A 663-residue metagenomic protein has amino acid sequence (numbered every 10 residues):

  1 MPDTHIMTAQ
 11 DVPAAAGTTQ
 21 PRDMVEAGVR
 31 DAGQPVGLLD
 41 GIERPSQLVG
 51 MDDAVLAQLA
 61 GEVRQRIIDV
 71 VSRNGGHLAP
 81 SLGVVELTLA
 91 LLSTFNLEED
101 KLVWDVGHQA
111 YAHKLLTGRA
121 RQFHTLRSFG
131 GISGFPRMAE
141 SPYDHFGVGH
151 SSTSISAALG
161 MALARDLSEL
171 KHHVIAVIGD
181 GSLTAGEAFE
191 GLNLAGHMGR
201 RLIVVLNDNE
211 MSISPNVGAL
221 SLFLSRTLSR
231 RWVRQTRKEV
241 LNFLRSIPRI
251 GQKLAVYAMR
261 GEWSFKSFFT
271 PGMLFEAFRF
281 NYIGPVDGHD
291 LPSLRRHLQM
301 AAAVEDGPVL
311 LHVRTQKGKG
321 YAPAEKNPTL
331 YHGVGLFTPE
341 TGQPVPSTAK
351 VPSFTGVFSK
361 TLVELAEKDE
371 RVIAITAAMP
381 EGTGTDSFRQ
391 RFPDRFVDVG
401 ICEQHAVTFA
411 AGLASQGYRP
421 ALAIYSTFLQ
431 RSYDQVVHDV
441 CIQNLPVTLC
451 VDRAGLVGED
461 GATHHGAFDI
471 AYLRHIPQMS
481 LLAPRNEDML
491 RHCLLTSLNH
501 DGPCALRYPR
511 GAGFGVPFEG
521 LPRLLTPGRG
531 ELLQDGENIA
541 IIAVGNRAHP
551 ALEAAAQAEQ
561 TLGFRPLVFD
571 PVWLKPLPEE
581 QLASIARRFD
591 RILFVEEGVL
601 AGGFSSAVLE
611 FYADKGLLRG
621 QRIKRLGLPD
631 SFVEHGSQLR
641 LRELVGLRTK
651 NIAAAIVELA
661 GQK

Functional and structural regions predicted by a protein language model:
P2, I6, D11, P21-T117 (+2 more regions): N-terminal amphipathic, basic-rich helices that act as targeting or association modules
D11, P21-G33, E210-F358: Long, well-ordered, tryptophan-enriched scaffold segments
H77-M198, F354, R371-V372, T376-A377 (+1 more regions): Cofactor-binding active-site loop characterized by glycine-rich and histidine/acidic residues
K101, Q316-Q430, Q435-L445, G502 (+2 more regions): Non-catalytic terminal/interface segments that mediate subunit docking, oligomerization, and allosteric communication
Y143-F280, S293-M300, H438-I470: Thiamine diphosphate
L254-P323, P446-V451, I470-E519, R648-K663: Structural signature of the thiamine diphosphate
R296-M300, H332-G333, S353-K368, G384-Q390 (+3 more regions): Glycine-/acidic-rich phosphate or pyrophosphate-binding loops and their flanking alpha/beta elements
L336-E340, P344-K350, G458-D460, S480 (+2 more regions): Peripheral docking tails and interdomain loops at the edges of cofactor- or intermediate-handling domains
